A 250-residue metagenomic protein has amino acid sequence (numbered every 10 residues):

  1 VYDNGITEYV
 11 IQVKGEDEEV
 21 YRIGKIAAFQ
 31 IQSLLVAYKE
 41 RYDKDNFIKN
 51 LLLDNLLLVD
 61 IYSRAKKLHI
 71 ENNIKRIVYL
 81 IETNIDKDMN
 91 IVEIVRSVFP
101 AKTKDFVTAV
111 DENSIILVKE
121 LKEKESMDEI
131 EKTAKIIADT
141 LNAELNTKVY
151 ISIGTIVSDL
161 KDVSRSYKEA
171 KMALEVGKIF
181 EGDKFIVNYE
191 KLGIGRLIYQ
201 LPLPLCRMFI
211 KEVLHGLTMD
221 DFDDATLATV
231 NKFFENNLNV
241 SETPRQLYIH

Functional and structural regions predicted by a protein language model:
Y2-I11, N146-K148: Short hydrophobic/glycine-rich mini-motifs in sensory/regulatory modules that couple input to downstream signaling
D3-T7, V36-N50, N113-E120: Short N-terminal signal/transit or membrane-insertion segments and the immediately adjacent low-complexity/disordered
T7-G15, K25-I26, I116, S152 (+1 more regions): Short hydrophobic beta-strand segments that form the core of ligand-binding sensory/regulatory domains
V10-V13, F47, L80: Short acidic, glycine/Ser/Thr-rich loop/turn "cap" segments at secondary-structure junctions
G15-S63: Juxtadomain coupling helices with adjacent low-complexity linkers
L58-H250: Cytosolic nucleotide-utilizing catalytic cores of signal-transduction proteins
